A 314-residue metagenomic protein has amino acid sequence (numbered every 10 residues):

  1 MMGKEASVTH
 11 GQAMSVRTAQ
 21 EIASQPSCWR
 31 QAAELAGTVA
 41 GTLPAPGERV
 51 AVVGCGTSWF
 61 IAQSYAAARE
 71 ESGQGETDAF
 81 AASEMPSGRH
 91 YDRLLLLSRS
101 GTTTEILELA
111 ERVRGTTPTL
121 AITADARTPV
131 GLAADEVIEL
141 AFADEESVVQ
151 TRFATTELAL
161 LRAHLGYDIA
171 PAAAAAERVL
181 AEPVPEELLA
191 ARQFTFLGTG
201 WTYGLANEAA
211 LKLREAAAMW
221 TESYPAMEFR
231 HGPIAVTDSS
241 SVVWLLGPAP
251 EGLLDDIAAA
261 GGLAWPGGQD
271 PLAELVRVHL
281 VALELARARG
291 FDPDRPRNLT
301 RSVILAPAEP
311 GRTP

Functional and structural regions predicted by a protein language model:
M1-E48, E145-P171: Cofactor-/ligand-binding subdomain signature composed of acidic, glycine-rich, tryptophan-containing flexible loops
M2-T9, A13-V16, A134, P248-A249 (+1 more regions): Phosphate-moiety recognition in structured ligand-binding domains
S15-R17, D125-A126, L132, A163-A191 (+1 more regions): Internal, active-site/partner-interface "lid" segment
R30-P44, G54, P171-G198: Cofactor-pocket helix-loop regions in the catalytic cores of large enzyme subunits
L35, L43-R93, R192-D238, L280-L283 (+1 more regions): Anionic-ligand anchoring segments at beta-strand to alpha-helix junctions in alpha/beta enzyme folds, i.e., glycine
E48-A174, L180-A181, T199, V242-G268 (+1 more regions): Glycine-rich phosphate-binding loops that contact phosphosugars or nucleotide phosphates
A174-P183, T221-H231, G247-P248: A general structural motif
